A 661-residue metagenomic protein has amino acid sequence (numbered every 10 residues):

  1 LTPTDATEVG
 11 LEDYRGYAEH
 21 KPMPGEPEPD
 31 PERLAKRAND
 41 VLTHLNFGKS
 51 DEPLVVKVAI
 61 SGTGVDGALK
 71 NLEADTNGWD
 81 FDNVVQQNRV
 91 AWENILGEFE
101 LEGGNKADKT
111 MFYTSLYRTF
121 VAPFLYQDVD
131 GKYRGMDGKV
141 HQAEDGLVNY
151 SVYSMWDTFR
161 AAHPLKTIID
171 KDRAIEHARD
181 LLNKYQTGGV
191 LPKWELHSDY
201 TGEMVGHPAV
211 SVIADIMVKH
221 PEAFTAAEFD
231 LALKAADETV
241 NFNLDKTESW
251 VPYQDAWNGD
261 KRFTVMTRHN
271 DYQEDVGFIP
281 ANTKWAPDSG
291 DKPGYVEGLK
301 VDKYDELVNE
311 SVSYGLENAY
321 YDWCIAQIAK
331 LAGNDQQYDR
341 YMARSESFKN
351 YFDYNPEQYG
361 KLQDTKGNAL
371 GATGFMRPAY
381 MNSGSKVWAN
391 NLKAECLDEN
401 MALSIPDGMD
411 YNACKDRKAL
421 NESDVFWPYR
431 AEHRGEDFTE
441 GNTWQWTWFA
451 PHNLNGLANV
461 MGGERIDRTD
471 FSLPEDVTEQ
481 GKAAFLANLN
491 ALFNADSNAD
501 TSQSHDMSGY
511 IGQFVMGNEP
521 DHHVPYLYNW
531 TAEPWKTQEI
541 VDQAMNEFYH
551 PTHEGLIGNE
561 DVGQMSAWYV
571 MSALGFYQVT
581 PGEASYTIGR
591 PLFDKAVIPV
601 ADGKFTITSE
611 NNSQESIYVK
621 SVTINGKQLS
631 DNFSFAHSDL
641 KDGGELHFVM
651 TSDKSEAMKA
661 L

Functional and structural regions predicted by a protein language model:
L1-N149, A226, D230-N241, T651-L661: Acidic/polar, glycine-enriched structural segments that form the non-catalytic walls/loops of the carbohydrate-binding
K36-K49, G626-G643: Short, surface-exposed beta-strand/turn "edge" patches of beta-sheet domains
I60-T63, F593, Q614-S616, Q628 (+1 more regions): Extracytoplasmic low-complexity repetitive segments enriched in small/polar residues
L101-T158, K166-Q254: N-terminal core-entry segment
D145-R160, I168-I169, V210, A223-E346 (+6 more regions): Active-site core of glycosidic bond-cleaving carbohydrate-active enzymes
A601, I624-K627: Short strand-turn-strand beta-turns centered on an Asx-Gly dipeptide
E610-N612, L629-A660: Beta-strand-rich ligand-recognition modules
I617-S621: Beta-strand-rich binding/interaction modules
